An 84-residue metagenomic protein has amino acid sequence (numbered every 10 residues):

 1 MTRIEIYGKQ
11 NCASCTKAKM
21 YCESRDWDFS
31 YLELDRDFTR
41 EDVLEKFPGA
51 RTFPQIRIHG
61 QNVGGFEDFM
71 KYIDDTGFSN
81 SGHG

Functional and structural regions predicted by a protein language model:
M1-D28: Local sequence-structure signature of Cys/Sec-based thiol-disulfide redox active-site neighborhoods
A13, F38, G64: Short alpha-helical
T16, M20, E41, K71: Alpha-helical elements of the RecA-like P-loop NTPase motor core of helicases
F29-Y31, N62: Conserved beta-strand scaffold positions in the cores of enzyme catalytic domains, especially in NTP/NDP-utilizing
E33-A50: Thioredoxin-like thiol-disulfide oxidoreductase module
F47-R57, F66-E67: Structural micro-motif
I58-G84: Non-catalytic, surface beta->alpha helical segment in thiol-disulfide oxidoreductase systems
